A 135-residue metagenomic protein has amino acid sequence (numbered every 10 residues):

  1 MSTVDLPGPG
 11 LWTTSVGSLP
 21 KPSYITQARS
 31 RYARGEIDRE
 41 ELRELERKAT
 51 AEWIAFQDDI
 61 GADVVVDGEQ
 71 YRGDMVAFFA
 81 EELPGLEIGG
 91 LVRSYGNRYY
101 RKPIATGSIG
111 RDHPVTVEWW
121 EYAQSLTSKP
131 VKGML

Functional and structural regions predicted by a protein language model:
M1-L135: Domain-level signal for soluble alpha/beta catalytic cores
